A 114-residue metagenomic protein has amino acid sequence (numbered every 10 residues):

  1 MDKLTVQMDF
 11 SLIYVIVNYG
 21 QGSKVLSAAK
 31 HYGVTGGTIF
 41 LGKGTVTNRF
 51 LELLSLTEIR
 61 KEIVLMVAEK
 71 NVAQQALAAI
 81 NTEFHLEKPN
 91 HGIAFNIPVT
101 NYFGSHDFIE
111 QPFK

Functional and structural regions predicted by a protein language model:
M1-K114: Positively charged, small/polar-rich N-terminal and surface patches that mediate targeting and assembly and bind
